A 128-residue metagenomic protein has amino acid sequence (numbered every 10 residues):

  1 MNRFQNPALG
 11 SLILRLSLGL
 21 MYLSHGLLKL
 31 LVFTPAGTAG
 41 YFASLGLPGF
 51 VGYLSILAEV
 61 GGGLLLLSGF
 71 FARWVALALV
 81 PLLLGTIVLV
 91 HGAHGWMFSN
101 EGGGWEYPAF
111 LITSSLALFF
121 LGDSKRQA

Functional and structural regions predicted by a protein language model:
M1-L30, G49-L57, G61-A128: Extended, low-polarity transmembrane helix blocks
L31-L45: Membrane-interface interhelical connector segments
